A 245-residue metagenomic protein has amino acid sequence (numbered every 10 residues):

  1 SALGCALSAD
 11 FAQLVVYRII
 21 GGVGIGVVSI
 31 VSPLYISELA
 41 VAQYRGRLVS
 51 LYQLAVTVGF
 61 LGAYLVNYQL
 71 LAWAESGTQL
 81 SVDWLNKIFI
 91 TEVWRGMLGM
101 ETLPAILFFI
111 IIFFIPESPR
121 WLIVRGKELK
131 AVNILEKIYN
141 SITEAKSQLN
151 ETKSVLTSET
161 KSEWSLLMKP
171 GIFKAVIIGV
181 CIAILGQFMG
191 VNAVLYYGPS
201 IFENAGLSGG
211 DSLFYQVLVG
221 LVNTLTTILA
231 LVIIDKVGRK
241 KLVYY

Functional and structural regions predicted by a protein language model:
S1-K130, I134-E136, L156-Y245: Alpha-helical transmembrane bundle of multi-pass membrane proteins
I142-S154: Short, well-structured alpha-helical segments
